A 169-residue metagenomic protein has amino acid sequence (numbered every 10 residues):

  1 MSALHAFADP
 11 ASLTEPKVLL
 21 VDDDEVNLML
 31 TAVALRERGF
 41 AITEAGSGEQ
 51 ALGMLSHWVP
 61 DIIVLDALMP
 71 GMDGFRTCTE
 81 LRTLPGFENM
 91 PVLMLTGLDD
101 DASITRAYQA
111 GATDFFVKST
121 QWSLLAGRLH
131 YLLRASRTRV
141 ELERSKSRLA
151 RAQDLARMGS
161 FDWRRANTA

Functional and structural regions predicted by a protein language model:
M1-L19: Non-catalytic signal-transmission and effector/linker regions of two-component phosphorelay proteins
M29-V33, E37: Charged docking surfaces used in two-component/phosphorelay signaling
W58-V64: Active-site beta3 strand of CheY-like receiver
M69: Receiver (REC) domain active-site loop signature in two-component systems and cognate sites in sensor histidine kinases
R144-T168: PAS/LOV and related PAS-like sensory modules
